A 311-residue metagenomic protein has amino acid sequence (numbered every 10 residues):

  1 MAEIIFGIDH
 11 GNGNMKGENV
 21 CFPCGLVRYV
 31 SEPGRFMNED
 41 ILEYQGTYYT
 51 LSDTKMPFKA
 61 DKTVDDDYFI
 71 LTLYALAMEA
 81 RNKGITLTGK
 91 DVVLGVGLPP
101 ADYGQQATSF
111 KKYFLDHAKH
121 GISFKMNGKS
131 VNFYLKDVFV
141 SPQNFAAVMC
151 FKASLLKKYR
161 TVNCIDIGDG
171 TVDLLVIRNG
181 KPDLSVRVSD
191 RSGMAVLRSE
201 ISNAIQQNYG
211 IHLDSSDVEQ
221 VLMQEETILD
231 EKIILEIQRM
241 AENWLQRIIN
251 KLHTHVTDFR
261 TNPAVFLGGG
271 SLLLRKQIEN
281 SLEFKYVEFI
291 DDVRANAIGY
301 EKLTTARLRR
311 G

Functional and structural regions predicted by a protein language model:
M1-V162, K181-A195, N208, S216-G311: Nucleotide/phosphate-binding catalytic cleft detector across ATP-hydrolyzing and phosphate-transferring enzymes
G17, L174-V176: Conserved blade-register residue in beta-propeller folds
I167-D173: Ser/Thr-glycine-rich phosphate-binding loops at phosphate-binding pockets of nucleotides, nucleotide cofactors
